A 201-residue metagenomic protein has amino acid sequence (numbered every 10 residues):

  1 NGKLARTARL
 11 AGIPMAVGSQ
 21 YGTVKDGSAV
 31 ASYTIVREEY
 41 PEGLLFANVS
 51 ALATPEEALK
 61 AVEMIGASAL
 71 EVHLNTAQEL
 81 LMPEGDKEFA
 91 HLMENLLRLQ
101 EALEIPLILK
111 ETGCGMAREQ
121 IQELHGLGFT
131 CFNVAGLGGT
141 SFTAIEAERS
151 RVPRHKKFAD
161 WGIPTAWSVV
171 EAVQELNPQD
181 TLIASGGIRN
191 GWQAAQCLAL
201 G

Functional and structural regions predicted by a protein language model:
N1-Q122, R151: Active-site entrance/lid segments in N-terminal catalytic domains of soluble metabolic enzymes
A90-G201: Glycine-rich phosphate/ribose-binding loops and adjacent secondary-structure elements that form binding surfaces
